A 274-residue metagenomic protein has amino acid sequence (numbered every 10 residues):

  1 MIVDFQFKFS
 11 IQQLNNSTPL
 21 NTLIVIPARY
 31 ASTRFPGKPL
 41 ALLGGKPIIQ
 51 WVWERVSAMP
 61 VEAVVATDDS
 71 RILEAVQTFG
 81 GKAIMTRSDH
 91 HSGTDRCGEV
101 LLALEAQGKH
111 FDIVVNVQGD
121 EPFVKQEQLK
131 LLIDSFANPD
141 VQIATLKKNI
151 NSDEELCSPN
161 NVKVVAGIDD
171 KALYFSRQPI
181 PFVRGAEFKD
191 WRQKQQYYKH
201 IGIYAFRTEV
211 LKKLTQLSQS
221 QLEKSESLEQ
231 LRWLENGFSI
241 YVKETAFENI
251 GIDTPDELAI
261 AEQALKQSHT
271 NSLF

Functional and structural regions predicted by a protein language model:
M1-P19, F274: Short, basic, low-complexity termini and linkers enriched in Ser/Thr/Gly/Pro that act as targeting/leader peptides
L20-T67: N-terminal glycine-rich phosphate-binding loop and ensuing alpha1 helix
P60, K109-F111, P139-V141, F238: Short, high-confidence coil segments that cap the C-terminus of an alpha-helix and link into the following beta-strand
T67-D68, V124, F206, D253: A conserved hydrophobic position in a structured secondary element of the catalytic/binding core that shapes
R71-V117, E121-L131: Short phosphate-binding loop-to-helix
K125-L217: Conserved core of the sugar-phosphate nucleotidyltransferase
R192-F274: Conserved alpha/beta core of the MobA/IspD/sugar-nucleotide pyrophosphorylase nucleotidyltransferase superfamily
